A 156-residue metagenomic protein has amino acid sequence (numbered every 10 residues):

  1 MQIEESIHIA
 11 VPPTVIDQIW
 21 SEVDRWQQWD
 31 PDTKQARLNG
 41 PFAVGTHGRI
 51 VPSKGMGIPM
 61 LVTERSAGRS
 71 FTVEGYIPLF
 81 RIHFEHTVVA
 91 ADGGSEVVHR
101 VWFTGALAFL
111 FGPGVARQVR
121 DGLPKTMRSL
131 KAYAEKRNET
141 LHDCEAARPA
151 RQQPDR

Functional and structural regions predicted by a protein language model:
M1-G40, R151-R156: Hydrophobic ligand-binding cavity/cleft-lining segments
E5-I7, P59-E64, I82-A90: Hydrophobic/aromatic beta-strand elements that line small-molecule binding cavities or substrate pockets in beta-rich
T46-S53, F71-I77: Short beta-strand segments that buttress and anchor functional surface loops
S66-R69: Short, conserved beta-turn/loop elements at beta-strand boundaries and strand-helix junctions
Y76-A132, L141-C144: Beta-strand/loop substructures that line and gate deep hydrophobic ligand-binding cavities in soluble
A132-R156: Short, highly charged C-terminal tails/helix-capping segments
